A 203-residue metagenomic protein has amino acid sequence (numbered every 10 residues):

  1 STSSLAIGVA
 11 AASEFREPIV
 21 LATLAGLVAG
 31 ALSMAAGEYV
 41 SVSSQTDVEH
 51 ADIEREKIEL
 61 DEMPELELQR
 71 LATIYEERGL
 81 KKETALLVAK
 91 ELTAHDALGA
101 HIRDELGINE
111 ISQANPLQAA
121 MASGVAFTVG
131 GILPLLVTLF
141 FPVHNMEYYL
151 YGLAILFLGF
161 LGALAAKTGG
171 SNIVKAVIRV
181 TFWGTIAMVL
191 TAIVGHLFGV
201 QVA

Functional and structural regions predicted by a protein language model:
S1-A12, L133-T138, L164-A166: Generic transmembrane alpha-helix signature in multi-pass membrane proteins, especially transporters/channels
S1-S41: Internal alpha-helical transmembrane segments
V42-G124: Cytosol/matrix-facing amphipathic helices and coiled-coil assembly/linker segments of eukaryotic membrane proteins
A119-P142: Alpha-helical transmembrane segments of helical membrane proteins, especially in multi-pass transport, channel
H144-F157: Structural signature of hydrophobic alpha-helical transmembrane segments
F160-T185: Interfacial loop-to-transmembrane junctions
A192-A203: Juxtamembrane boundary at the C-terminal end of a transmembrane helix
